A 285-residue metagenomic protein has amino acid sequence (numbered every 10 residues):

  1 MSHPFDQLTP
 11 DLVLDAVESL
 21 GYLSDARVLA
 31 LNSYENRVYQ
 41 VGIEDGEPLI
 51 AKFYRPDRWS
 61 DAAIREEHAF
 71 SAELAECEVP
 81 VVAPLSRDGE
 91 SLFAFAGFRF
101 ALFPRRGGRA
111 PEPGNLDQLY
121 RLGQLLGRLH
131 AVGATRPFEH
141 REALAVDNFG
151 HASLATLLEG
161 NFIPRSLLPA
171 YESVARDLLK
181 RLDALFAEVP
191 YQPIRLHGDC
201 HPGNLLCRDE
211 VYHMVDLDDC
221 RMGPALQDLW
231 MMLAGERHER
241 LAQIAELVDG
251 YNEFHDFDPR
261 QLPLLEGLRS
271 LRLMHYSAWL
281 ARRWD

Functional and structural regions predicted by a protein language model:
M1-S86, D209-V211: Conserved NTP-binding catalytic cores of kinases and kinase-like/nucleotidyltransferase enzymes across multiple kinase
E35-A51, P84, K180-L229: Active-site acidic catalytic loop and adjacent metal/ATP-binding pocket of ATP-dependent phosphoryl transfer enzymes
I43-F138: ATP-binding pocket architecture of kinase catalytic cores
P56, G108, Y212, C220-M222 (+1 more regions): Activation segment
P56, R99-P113, L154-I163, L273-D285: A glycine-centered beta->alpha junction motif in the catalytic cores of kinase/phosphotransferase enzymes
E112-P169, P193: A cross-family kinase active-site recognition segment
A225-D256, R272-D285: Active-site activation/catalytic loop segments of kinase-like enzymes and analogous catalytic loops in related
F257-R269: All-alpha amphipathic helical-bundle segments outside canonical DNA-binding/catalytic cores that form hydrophobic
